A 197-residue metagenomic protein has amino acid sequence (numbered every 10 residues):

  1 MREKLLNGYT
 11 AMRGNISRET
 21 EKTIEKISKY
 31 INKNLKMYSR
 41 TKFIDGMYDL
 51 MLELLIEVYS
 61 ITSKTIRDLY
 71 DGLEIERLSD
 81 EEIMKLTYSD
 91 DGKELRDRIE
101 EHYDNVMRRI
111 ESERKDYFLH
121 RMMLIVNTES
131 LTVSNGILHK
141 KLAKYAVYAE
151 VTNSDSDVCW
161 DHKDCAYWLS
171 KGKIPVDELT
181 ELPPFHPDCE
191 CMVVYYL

Functional and structural regions predicted by a protein language model:
M1-Y145, L197: N-terminal leader/targeting and assembly helices and adjacent pre-domain segments
R114-L197: Acidic, glycine-rich two-metal-ion catalytic cores of nucleic acid-processing enzymes
